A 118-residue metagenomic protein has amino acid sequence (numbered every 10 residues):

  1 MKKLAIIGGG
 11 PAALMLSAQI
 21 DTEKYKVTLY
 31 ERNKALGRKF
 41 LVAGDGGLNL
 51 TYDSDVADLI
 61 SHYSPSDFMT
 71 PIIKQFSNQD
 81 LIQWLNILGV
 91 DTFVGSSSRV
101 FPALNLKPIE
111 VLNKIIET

Functional and structural regions predicted by a protein language model:
K2-L29: N-terminal Rossmann-like FAD-binding beta1-loop-alpha1 element of flavoenzymes
K3-L4, D67-P71: Short, contiguous strand/loop micro-motifs
L16, E23, L29-G44, T118: N-terminal-biased segments
N33-P65: Conserved N-terminal glycine-rich FAD pyrophosphate-binding loop of Rossmann-like flavoproteins
S61-Y63, P71-S77: Glycine-rich phosphate/pyrophosphate-binding loop regions near the starts of catalytic domains
S64-M69, S97: Short glycine/proline- and acidic residue-enriched helix-loop micro-motifs that form flexible lids or anion-recognition
Q75-T118: Feature captures the FAD/FMN-dependent oxidoreductase FAD-binding
